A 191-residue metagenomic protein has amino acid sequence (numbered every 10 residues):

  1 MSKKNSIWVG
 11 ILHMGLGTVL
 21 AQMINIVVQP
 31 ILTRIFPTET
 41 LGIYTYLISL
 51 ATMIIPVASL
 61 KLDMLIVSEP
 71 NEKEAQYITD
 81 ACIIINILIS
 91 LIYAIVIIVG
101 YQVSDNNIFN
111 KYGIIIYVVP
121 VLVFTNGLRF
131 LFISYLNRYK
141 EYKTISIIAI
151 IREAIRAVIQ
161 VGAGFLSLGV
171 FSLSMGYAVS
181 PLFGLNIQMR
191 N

Functional and structural regions predicted by a protein language model:
K3, D63-I66, L131-R138, Y142 (+2 more regions): C-terminal transmembrane helix end/exit motif
N5-L60, A94-Y101, L122, R152-A157 (+2 more regions): Signature of the first transmembrane helix
I7, R34-T45, E69-A81, L91-F124 (+1 more regions): Membrane-interface helix-capping segments at transmembrane helix termini in multi-pass transporters
V9-M14, L47-A51, I84-I85, G113-V118 (+1 more regions): Short alpha-helical transmembrane interface motifs in multi-pass membrane proteins
V27, K61, L65, G127-F132 (+2 more regions): Transmembrane alpha-helix boundary/hinge residues in polytopic small-molecule transporters
M53-I54, I95, V99, I108-L136 (+3 more regions): Alpha-helical transmembrane segments of multi-pass membrane proteins
I55-E74, N137-R138: Helix-loop junctions and terminal segments of transmembrane helices in multi-pass membrane transport/translocation
G113, Y117-P120, I147-N191: Hydrophobic alpha-helical transmembrane segments
